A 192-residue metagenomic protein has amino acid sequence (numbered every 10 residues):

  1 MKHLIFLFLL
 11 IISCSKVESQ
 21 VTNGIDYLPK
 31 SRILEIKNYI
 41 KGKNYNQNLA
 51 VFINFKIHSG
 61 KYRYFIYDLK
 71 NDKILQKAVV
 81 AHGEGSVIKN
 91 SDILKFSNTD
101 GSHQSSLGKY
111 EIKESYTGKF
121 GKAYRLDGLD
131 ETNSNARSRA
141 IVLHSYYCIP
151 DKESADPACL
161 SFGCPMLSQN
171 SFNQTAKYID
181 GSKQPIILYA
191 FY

Functional and structural regions predicted by a protein language model:
M1-V21: Bacterial Sec-dependent N-terminal signal peptides
V17-F162, Q169-D180, I186, Y192: Cell wall/extracellular polymer interaction/catalysis modules
